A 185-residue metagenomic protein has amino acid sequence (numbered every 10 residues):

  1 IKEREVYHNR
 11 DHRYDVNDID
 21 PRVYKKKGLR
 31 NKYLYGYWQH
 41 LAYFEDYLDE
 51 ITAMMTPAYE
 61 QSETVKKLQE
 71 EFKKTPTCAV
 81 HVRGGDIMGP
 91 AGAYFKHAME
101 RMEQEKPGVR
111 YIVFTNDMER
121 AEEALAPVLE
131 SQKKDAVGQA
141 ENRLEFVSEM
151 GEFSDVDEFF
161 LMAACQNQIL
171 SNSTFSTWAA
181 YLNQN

Functional and structural regions predicted by a protein language model:
I1-G108: Secretory-pathway luminal glycosyltransferase catalytic domains
K106-N185: Donor-binding and catalytic core of enzymes assembling or modifying cell-surface/extracellular glycoconjugates
